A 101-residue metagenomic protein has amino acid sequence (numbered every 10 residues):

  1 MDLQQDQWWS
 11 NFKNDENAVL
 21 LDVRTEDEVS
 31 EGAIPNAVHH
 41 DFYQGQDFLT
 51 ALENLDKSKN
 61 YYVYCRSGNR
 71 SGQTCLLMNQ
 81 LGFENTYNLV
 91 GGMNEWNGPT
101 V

Functional and structural regions predicted by a protein language model:
M1-V19, E26-N60, R66-V101: Rhodanese-like catalytic fold shared by cysteine-dependent sulfurtransferases and DSP/PTP-type phosphatases
